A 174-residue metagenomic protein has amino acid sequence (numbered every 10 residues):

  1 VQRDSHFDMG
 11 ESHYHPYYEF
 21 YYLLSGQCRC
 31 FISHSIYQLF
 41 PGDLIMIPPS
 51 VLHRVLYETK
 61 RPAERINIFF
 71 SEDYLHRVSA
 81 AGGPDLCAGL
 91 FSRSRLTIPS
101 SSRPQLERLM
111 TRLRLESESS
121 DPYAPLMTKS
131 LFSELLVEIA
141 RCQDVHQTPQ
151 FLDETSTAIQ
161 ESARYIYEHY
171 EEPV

Functional and structural regions predicted by a protein language model:
V1, P49-E118, L136-V145: A hydrophobic/aromatic-rich effector-binding and dimerization subdomain of bacterial HTH-type transcriptional regulators
V1-L44, V51, T59, A80-G89 (+1 more regions): Generic protein-terminus/edge-of-domain signal
R29, R54, H169: Detector for the N-terminal beta1/A-loop initiation region of ABC nucleotide-binding domains
Q38, M46, F69, P173: Short aromatic/basic micro-patch
F91-S102, S117-T128, V137-P173: Short, Lys/Arg-enriched, Trp-marked, Pro/Gly-tolerant hinge/linker segments that flank
